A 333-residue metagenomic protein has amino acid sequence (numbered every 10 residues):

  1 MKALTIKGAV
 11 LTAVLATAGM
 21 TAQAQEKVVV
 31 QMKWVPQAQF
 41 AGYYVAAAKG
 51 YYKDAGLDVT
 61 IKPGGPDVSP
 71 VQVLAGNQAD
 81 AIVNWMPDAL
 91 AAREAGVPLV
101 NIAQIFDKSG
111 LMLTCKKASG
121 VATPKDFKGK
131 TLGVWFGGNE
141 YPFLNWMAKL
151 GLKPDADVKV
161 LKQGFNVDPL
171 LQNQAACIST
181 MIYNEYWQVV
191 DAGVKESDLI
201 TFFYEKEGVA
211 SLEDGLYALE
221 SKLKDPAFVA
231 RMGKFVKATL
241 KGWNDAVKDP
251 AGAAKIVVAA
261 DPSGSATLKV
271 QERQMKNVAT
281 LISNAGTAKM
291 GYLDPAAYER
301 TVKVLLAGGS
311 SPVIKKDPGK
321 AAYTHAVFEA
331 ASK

Functional and structural regions predicted by a protein language model:
M1-V10: Bacterial N-terminal signal peptides that target proteins for export
L11-T12, A22: Cleavable N-terminal signal peptides
T17-A24: Sec/Tat signal peptide C-region and signal peptidase I cleavage site
A24-Q172, A176-Y183, F203-Y204, A210: Short, glycine-/small- and polar/acidic-enriched structural segments that line small-molecule recognition paths
Y51-D54, L150-P154, A192-K195, S263-G264 (+1 more regions): Short helix-capping segments at alpha-helix termini
P87-D88, F165-P169, N173-S263: Pocket-lining segment of extracytoplasmic ligand-binding domains
D225-G308: Secondary-structure end/capping motifs
Y298-K333: Conserved C-terminal helix/tail region of periplasmic/extracytoplasmic solute-binding proteins
